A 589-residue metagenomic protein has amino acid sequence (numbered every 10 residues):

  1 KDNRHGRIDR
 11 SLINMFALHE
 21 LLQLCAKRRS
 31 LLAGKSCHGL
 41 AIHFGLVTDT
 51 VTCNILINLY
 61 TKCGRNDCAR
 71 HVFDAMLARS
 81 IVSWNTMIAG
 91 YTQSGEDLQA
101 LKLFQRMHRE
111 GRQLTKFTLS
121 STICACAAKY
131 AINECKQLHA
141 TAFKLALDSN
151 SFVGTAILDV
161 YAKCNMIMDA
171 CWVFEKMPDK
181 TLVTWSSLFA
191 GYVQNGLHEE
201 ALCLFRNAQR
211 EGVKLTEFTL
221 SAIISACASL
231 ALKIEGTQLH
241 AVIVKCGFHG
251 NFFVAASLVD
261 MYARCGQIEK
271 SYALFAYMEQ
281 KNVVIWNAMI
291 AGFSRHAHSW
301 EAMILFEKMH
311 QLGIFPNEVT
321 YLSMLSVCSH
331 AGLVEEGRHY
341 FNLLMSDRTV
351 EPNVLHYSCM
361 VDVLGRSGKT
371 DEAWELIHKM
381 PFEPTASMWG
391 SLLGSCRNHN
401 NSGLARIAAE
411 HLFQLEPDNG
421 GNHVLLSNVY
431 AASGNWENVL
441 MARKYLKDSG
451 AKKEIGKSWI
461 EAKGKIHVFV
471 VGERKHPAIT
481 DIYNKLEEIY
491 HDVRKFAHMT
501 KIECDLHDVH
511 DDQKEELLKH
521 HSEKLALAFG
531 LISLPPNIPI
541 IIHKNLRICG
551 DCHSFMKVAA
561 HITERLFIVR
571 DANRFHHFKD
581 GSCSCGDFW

Functional and structural regions predicted by a protein language model:
K1-S80, T86-S94, L98-W589: Terminal (and in a subset, N-terminal) low-complexity or junction segments at the ends of helical repeat RNA-binding
